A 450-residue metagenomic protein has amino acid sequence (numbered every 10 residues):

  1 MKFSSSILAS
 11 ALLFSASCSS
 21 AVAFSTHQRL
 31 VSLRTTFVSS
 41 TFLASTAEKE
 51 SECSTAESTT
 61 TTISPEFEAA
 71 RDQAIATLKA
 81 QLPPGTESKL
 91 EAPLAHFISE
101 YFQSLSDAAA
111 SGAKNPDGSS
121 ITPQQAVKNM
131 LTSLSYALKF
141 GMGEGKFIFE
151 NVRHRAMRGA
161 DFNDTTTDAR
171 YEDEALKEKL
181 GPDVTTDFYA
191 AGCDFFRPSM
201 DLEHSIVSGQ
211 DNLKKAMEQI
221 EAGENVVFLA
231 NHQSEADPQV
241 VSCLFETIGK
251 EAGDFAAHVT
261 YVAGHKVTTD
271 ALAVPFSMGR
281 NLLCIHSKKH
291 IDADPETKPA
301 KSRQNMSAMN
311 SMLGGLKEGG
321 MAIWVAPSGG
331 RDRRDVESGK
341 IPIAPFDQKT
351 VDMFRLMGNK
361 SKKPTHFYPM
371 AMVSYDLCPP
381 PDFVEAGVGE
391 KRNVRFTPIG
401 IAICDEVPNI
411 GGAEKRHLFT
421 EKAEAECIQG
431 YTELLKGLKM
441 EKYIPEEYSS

Functional and structural regions predicted by a protein language model:
M1-S32: N-terminal chloroplast transit peptides
A23, F37-E50, S58: N-terminal mitochondrial targeting presequences
T61-V226, H232-E246, A256, N281: Membrane-anchoring hydrophobic helices of lipid-metabolizing enzymes
I63-K79, K89-L90, K298-S450: Non-catalytic C-terminal accessory region of glycerolipid acyltransferases and related lyso-lipid remodeling enzymes
N231-D237, V267, G330-R333: Gly/Ser/Thr-rich loops at beta-strand to alpha-helix junctions that form or flank small-molecule/cofactor-binding
K250, A257-T260: Basic/hydrophobic alpha-helical interface regions
V259-G315: Active-site cradle of extracellular carbohydrate-active enzymes
